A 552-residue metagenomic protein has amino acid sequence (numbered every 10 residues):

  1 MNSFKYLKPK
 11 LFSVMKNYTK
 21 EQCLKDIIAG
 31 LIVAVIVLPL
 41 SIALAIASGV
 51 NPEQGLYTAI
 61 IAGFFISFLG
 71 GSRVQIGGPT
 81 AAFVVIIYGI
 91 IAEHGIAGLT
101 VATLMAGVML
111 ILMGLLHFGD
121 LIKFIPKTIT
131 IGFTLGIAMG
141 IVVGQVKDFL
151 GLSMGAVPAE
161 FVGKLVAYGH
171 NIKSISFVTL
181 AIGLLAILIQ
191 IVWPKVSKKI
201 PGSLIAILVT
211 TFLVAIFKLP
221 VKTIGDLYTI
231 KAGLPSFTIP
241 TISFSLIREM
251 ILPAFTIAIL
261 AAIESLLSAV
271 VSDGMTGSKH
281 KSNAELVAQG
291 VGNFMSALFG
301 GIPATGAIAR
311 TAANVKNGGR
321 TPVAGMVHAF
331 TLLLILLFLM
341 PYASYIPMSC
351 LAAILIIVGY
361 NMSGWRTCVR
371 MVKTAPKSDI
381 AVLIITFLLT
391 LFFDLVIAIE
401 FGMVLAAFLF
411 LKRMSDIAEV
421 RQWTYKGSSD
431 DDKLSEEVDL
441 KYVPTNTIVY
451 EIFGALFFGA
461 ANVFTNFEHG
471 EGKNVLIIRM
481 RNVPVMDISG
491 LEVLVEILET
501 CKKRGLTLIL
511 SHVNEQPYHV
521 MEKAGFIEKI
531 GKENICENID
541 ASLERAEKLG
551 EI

Functional and structural regions predicted by a protein language model:
M1-S429, F526: Transmembrane helical cores of multi-pass ion-transport proteins
A29, I187, I191, N462 (+3 more regions): Short, contiguous clusters of charged residues that form electrostatic/catalytic patches at enzyme active sites, used
I76, L510, I535: Conserved SAM-binding loop
A232, G454, N538: Active-site donor-binding loop signature of nucleotide-sugar glycosyltransferases
V291, L332, H519, N538-I539: Short secondary-structure boundary/hinge segments and terminal tails
N361-K529, E547-I552: The feature marks cytosolic C-terminal regulatory regions of anion transporters and related permeases
K529-R545: Short acidic-hydrophobic, aromatic-tinged amphipathic segments that line or gate anion-handling sites
